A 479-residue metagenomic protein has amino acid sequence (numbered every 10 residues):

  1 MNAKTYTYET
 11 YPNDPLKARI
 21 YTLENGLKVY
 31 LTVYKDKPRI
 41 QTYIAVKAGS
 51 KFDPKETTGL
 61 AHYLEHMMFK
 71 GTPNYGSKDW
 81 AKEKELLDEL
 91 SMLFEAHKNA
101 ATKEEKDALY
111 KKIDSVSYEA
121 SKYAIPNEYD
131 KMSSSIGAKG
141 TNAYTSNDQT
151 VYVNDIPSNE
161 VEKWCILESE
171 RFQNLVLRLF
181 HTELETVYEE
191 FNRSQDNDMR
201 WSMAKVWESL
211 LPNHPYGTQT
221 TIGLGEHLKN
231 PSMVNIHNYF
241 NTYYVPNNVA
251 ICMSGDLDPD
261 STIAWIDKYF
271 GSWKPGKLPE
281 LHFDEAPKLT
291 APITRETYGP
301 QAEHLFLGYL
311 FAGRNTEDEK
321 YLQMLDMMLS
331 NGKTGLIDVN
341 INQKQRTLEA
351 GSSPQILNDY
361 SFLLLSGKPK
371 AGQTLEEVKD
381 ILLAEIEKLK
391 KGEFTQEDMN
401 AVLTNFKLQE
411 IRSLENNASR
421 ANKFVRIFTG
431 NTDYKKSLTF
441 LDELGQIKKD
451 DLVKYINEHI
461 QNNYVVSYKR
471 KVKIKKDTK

Functional and structural regions predicted by a protein language model:
M1-Y8, V116-Y123, N127, K274: Short, basic/low-complexity N-terminal boundary segments at the transition from targeting/disordered tails
N2-K4, R171, L175-L179, N192-D196 (+7 more regions): An aromatic/glycine/proline-enriched structural segment found at the starts of mature extracellular/organellar domains
Y6-Y43: Mature N-terminal segment immediately following signal peptide/propeptide cleavage in secreted/periplasmic
R19-E24, A143, T294-Y298: Short acidic-hydrophobic surface loop/beta-edge motif
T32, K37-S50, G59-A61, S77-E170 (+5 more regions): M16 family metallopeptidases and their MPP-like homologs
T58-H66, K70: Active-site recognition of the HExxH zinc-binding catalytic motif
